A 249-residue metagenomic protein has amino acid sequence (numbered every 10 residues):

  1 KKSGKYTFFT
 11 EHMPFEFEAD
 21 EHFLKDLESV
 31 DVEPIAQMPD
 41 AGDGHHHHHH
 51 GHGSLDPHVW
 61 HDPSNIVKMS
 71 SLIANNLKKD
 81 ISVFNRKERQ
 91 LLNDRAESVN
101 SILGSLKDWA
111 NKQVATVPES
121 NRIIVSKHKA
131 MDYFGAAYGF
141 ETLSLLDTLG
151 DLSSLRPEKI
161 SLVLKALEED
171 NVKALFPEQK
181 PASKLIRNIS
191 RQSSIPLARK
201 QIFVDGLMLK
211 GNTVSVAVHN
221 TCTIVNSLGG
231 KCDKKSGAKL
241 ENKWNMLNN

Functional and structural regions predicted by a protein language model:
K2-Y6: Short tyrosine-centred short linear motifs in exposed loops/low-complexity segments
M13-E18: Short acidic/polar inter-strand loop motif in beta-rich domains
D20-N249: Extracytoplasmic metal-acquisition and chelation regions
